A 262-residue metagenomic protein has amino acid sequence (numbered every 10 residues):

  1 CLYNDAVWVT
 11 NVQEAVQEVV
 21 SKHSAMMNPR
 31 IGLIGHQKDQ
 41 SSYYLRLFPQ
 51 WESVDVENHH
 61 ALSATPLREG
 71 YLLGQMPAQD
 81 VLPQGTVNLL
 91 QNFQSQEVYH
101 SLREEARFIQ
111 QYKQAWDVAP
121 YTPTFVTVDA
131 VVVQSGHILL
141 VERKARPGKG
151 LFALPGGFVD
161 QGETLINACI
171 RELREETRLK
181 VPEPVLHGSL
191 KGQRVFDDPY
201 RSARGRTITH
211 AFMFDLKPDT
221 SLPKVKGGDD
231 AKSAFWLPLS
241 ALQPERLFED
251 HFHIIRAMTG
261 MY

Functional and structural regions predicted by a protein language model:
C1-Q111: Nucleotidyltransferase catalytic core that binds NTPs
Q40-Y44, L62-A64, P147-G150, S202-R204 (+1 more regions): Short catalytic/ligand-binding loop motif for oxyanion handling, primarily in non-cytosolic enzymes, centered on
L73-R107, K149, G205, T209-Y262: Nudix hydrolase/Nudix homology domain
Q110-L154, V181: N-terminal strand-loop-strand
V133, I170, R178-L222: Active-site segment of metal-dependent pyrophosphate-handling enzymes, primarily the Nudix hydrolase catalytic core
F152-E163: Short histidine-centered catalytic/ligand-binding loop motif
P155, C169, L173: Hydrophobic alpha-helical positions that pack around
